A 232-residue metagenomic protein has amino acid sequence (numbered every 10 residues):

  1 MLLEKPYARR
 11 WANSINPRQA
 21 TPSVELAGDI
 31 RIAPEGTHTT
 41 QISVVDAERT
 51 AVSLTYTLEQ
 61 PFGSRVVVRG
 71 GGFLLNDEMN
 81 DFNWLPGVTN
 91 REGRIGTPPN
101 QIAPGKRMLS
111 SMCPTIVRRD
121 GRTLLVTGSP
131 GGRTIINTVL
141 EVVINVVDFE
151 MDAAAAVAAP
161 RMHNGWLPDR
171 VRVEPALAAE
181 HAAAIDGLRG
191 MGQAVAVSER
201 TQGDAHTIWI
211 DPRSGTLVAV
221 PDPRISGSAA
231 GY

Functional and structural regions predicted by a protein language model:
M1-L26, I32-A33, N145, F149 (+3 more regions): N-terminal leader/propeptide and maturation segments of large enzyme subunits in energy/redox metabolism and hydrolases
M1-L58, V67-G71, E78-N80, P86-T97 (+2 more regions): Internal maturation/activation junctions in enzymes
A12-E25, D29, G36-T37, A178-Y232: Cofactor-centric catalytic regions
G36-T39, P61, L109-M112, D204: Short, small/polar residue-rich loop motifs at catalytic or cofactor-binding pockets
E48, L85, K106, V139 (+1 more regions): Extended C-terminal subregions enriched in glycine
S64, G71-A154, S226-Y232: Gly/Pro-rich active-site capping loops and adjacent beta-alpha segments that organize cofactor/substrate pockets
